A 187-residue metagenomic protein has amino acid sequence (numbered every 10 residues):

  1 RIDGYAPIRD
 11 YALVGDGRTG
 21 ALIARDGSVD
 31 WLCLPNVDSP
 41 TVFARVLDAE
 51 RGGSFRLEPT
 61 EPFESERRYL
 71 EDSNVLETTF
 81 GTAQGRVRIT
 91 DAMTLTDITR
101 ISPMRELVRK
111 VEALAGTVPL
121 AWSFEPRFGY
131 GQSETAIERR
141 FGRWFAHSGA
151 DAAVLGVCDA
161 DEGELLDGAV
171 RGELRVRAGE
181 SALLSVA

Functional and structural regions predicted by a protein language model:
G4-A187: Beta-sandwich/jelly-roll carbohydrate-recognition scaffolds of carbohydrate-active enzymes
